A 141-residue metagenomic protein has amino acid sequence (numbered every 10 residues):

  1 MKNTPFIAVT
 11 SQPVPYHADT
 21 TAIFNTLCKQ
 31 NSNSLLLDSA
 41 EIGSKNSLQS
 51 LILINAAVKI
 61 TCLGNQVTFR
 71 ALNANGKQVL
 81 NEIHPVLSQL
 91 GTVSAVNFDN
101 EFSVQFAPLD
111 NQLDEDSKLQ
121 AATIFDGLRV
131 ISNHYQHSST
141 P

Functional and structural regions predicted by a protein language model:
M1-P141: Signature of the chorismate-utilizing enzyme
